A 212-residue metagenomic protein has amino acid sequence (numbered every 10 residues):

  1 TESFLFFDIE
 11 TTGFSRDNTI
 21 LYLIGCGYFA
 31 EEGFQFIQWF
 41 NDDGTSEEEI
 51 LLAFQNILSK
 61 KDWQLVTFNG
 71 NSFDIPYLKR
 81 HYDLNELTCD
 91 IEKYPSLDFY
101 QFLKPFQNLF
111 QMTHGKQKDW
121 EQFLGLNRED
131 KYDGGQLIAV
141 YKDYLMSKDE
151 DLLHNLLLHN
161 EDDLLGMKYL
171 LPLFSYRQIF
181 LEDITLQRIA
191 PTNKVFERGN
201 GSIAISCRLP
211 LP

Functional and structural regions predicted by a protein language model:
T1-F7, T12-T19, F29-P212: DEDD superfamily 3′-5′ metal-dependent exonuclease/proofreading module
